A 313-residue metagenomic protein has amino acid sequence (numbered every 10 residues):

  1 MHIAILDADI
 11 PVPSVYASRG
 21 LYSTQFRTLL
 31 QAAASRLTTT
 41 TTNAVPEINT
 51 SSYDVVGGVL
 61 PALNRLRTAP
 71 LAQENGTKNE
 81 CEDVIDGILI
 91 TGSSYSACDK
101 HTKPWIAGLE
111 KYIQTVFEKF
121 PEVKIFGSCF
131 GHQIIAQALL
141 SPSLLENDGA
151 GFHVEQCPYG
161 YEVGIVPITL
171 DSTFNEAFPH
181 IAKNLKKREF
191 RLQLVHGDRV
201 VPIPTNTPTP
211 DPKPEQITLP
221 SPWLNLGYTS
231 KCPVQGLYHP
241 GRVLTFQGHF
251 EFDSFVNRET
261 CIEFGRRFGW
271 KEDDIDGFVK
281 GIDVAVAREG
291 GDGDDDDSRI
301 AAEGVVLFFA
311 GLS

Functional and structural regions predicted by a protein language model:
M1-P104, G108, E272-S313: N-terminal beta1-alpha1 cap of cysteine-dependent amidohydrolase-like domains
V12-S14, S96-D99, Q133-Q137, V201-I203 (+2 more regions): Short catalytic/ligand-binding loop motif for oxyanion handling, primarily in non-cytosolic enzymes, centered on
V15-S18, A62-L66, T205-N206, L237-H239 (+1 more regions): Short aromatic-enriched loop/helix-cap "lid" or pocket-rim segments at secondary-structure transitions that line
L21-S23, A69, P104-G108, P142-E146 (+3 more regions): Glycine-rich, phosphate-binding/catalytic loops in enzymes
Q31-E47, N64-E82, T115-P121, S143-D148 (+3 more regions): Alpha-helix termini
S93-S172: Cysteine-nucleophile active-site neighborhood
L140-F255: Pocket-forming structural segment of enzyme catalytic cores
T209-S313: C-terminal and late-domain segments of enzyme folds
